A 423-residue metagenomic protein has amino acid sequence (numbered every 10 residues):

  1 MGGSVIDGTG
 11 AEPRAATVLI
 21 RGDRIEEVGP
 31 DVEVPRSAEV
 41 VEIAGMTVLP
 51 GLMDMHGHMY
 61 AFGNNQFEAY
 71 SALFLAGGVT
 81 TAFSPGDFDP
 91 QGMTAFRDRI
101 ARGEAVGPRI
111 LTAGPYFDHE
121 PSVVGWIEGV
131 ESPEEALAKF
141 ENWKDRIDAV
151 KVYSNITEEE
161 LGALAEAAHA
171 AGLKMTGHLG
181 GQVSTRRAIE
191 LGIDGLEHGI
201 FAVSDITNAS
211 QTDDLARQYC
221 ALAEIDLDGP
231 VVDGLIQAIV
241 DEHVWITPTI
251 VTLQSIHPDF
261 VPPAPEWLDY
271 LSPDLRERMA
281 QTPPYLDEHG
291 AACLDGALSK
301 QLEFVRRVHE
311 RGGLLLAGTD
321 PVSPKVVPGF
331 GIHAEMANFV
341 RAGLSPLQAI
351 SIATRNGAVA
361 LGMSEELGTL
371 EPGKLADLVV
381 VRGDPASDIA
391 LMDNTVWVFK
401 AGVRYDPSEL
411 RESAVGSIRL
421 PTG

Functional and structural regions predicted by a protein language model:
G2, M46, M53-Y60, H178 (+2 more regions): Histidine-centered divalent metal-coordination motifs
V5, T9-L49: Histidine-rich, glycine-flanked metal-binding segment
V5-T17, P30, V327, S345-I350 (+1 more regions): Acidic, glycine-enriched loop/beta-strand segments at the rims of small-molecule binding/catalytic pockets
E33-Q66, A72-A76, T80: Replace "His-x-His-based motif
M55-N65, E120-E135: Active-site mouth loops of central-metabolism enzymes
Y70-Q91, G107-Y116, K144-I156, K174-T176 (+3 more regions): Divalent metal-dependent hydrolysis catalytic cores, especially in the metallo-beta-lactamase
R97-A101, L161-G172, V240, R306-H309: Surface-exposed amphipathic alpha-helices with a cationic face
N142-V152, I156, A202-A342, V415-G423: Active-site neighborhoods of metal-dependent hydrolases
